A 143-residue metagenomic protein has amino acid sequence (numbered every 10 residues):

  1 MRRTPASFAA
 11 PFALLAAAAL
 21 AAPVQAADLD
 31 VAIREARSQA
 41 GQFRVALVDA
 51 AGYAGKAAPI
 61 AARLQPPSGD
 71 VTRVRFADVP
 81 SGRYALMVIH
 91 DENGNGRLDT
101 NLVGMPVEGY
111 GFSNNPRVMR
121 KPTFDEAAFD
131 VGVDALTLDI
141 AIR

Functional and structural regions predicted by a protein language model:
M1-F12: Bacterial N-terminal signal peptides that target proteins for export
L20-A26: Sec/Tat signal peptide C-region and signal peptidase I cleavage site
L29-A36, V45, I140: A short, amphipathic beta-strand motif
S38-A54: Short, ordered, surface-exposed loop/turn motifs in non-cytosolic proteins
D70, R75, P80-R83: A glycine-anchored, Pro-Gly-centered beta-turn/N-cap motif
Y84-V88: A short tyrosine-centered beta-strand micro-motif
E92-L98: Acidic, glycine-anchored loop motifs typical of Ca2+
E108-R143: Extracellular beta-sheet/turn segments enriched in Thr/Pro/Gly and aliphatic residues
